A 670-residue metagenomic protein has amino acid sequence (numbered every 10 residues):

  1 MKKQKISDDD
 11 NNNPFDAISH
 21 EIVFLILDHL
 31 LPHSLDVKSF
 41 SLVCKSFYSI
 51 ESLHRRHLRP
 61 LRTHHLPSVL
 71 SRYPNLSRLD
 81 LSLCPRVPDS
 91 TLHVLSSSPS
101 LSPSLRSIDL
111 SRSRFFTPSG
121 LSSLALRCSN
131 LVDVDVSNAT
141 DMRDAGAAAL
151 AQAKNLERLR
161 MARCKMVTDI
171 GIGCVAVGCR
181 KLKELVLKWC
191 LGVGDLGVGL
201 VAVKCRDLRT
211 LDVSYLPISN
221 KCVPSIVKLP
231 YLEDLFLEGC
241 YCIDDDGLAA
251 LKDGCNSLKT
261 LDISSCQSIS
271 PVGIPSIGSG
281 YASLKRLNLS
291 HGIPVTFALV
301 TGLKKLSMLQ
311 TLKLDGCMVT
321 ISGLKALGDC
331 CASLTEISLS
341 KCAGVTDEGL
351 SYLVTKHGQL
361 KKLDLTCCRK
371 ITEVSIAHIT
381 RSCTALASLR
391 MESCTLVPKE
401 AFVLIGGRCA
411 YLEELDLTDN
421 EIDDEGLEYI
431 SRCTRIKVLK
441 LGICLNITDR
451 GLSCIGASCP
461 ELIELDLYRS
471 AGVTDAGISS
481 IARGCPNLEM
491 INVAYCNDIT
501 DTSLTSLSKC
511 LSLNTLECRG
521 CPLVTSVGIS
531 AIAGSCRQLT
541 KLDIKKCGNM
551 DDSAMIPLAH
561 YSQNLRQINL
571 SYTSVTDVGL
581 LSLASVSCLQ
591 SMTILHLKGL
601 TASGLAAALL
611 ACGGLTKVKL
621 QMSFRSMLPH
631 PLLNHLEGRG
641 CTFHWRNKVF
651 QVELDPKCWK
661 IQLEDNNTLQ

Functional and structural regions predicted by a protein language model:
M1-R180, E184-W189, G194-Y215, S219-V227 (+22 more regions): N-terminal adaptor-interaction module of cullin-RING ubiquitin ligase components
C84, S113-R114, A139-T140, C164-K165 (+18 more regions): Conserved "Asn-ladder"/turn position within leucine-rich repeats
K509, S530, Q538-K541, K545-C612: Structured C-terminal portions of repeat-based eukaryotic scaffold domains
L589-L600, L610-Q670: Leucine-rich repeat domain C-terminal region
